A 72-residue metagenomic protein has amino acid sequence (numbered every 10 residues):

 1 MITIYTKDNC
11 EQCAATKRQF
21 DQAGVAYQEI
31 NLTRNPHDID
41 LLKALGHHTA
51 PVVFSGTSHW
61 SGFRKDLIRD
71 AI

Functional and structural regions predicted by a protein language model:
M1-V25: Local sequence-structure signature of Cys/Sec-based thiol-disulfide redox active-site neighborhoods
K7, H47, K65: ATP/adenylate-binding site constellation spanning eukaryotic-like Ser/Thr protein kinases, ABC-transporter
V25-D38: Thiol-based oxidoreductase modules, predominantly thioredoxin-like and allied folds used for disulfide exchange
I39-K43, F63: Short secondary-structure transition/capping segments
K43-V53: Structural micro-motif
P51-S61: A short, hydrophobic beta-strand/beta-hairpin element that forms part of a small beta-sheet core
